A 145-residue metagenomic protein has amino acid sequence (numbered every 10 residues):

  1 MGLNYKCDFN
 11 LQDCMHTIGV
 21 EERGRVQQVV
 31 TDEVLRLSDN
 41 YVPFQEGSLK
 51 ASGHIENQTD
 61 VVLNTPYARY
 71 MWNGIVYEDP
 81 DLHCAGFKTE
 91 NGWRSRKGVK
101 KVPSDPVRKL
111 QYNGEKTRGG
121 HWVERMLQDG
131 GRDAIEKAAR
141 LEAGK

Functional and structural regions predicted by a protein language model:
M1-Y70, Y77-K145: Short, Lys/Arg-rich flexible segments
